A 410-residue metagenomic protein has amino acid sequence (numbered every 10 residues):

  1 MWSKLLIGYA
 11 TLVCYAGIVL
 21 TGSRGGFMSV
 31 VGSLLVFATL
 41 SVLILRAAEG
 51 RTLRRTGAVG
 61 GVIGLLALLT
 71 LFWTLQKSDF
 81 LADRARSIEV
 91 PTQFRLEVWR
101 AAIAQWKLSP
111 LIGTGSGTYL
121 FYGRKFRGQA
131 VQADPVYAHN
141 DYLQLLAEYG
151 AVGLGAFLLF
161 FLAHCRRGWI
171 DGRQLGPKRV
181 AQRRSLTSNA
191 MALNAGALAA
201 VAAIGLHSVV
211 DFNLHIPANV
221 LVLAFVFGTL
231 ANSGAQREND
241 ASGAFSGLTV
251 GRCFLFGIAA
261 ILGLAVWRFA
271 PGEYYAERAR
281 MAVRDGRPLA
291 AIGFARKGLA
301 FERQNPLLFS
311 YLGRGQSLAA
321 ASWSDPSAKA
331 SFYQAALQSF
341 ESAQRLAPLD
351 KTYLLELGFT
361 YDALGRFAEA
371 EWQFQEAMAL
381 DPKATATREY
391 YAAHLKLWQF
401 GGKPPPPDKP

Functional and structural regions predicted by a protein language model:
M1, L12-V30, L34-L108, S116 (+1 more regions): A membrane-periplasm/extracellular boundary helix in multi-pass inner-membrane enzymes that assemble envelope glycans
M1-A16, A190-V201: Short hydrophobic alpha-helices at membrane interfaces in multi-pass membrane enzymes
K4, Q174-M191, V226-R268: A juxtamembrane structural motif centered on a specific transmembrane helix
V19-L20, Y142, L146-Y149, L193-L223 (+2 more regions): Membrane helix-loop boundary segments at the extracytoplasmic
M28-S41, F161-G168, L221-G228: Hydrophobic transmembrane alpha-helices of multi-pass, membrane-embedded glycosylation machinery
L96-A138, Y142-L145, Y149-A156: TM-adjacent membrane-interface loops and short helices in multi-pass inner/ER membrane proteins
A151-A192, G365-R366: Hydrophobic transmembrane alpha-helices and their immediate junctions
Y275-P410: C-terminal luminal/periplasmic domains and tails of membrane-associated envelope-modifying transferases
